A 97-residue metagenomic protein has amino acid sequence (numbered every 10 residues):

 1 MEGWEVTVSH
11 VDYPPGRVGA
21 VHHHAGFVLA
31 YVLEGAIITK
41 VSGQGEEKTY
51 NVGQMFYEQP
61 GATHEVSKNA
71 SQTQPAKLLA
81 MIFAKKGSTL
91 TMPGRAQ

Functional and structural regions predicted by a protein language model:
M1, H23, Y31, K48-T49 (+1 more regions): Extracellular/periplasmic catalytic domains that process cell-envelope and extracellular macromolecules
M1-V21: A short glycine-rich, His/Asp/Glu-containing loop-to-beta-strand
E2-G3, Y13, G43-G61: Short acidic-glycine-tyrosine-enriched beta hairpin
G3-V8, H24-F27, G61, A76-L78: Extracytoplasmic
V18-A20, I38, E46, F56-N69: Histidine-centered metal-chelating micro-motifs
H24-Q44, V52-Q54: Glycine- and acidic-residue-biased ligand/ion/polar-headgroup-sensing regions
A62-S88: Ligand-binding loop in jelly-roll beta-barrel domains
G87-Q97: Short, low-complexity, Pro/Ser/Thr/Gly-rich segments in the mature regions of secreted, periplasmic
